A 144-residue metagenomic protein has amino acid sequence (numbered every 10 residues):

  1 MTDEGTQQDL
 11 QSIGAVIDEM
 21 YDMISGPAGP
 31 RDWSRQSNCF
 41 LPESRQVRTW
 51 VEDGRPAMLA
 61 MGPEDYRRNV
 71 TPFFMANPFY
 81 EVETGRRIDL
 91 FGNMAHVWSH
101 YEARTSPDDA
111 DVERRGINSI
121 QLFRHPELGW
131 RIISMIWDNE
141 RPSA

Functional and structural regions predicted by a protein language model:
M1-P42: Short, low-complexity N-terminal intrinsically disordered segments enriched in polar/charged residues
D22, S99-T105: Generic short beta-strand segments
D32-F91: A solvent-exposed, acidic/Ser-Thr-rich amphipathic alpha-helical stretch
V47-V51, R104-S106, F123-R124: A generic structural motif
P56-M58, D111-R115: Short, mixed charged/polar active-site loops that provide acid/base catalysis or chelate metal/phosphate cofactors
M75-A76, A103-E113: Short, cysteine-centered beta-strand-loop-beta hairpins and adjacent loop/turn segments enriched in charged/polar
E83-I88, Y101-A103, I117-R124: Hydrophobic/aromatic beta-strand elements that line small-molecule binding cavities or substrate pockets in beta-rich
H96, D108, R115-A144: Short beta-strand edge/turn micro-motifs at domain boundaries
